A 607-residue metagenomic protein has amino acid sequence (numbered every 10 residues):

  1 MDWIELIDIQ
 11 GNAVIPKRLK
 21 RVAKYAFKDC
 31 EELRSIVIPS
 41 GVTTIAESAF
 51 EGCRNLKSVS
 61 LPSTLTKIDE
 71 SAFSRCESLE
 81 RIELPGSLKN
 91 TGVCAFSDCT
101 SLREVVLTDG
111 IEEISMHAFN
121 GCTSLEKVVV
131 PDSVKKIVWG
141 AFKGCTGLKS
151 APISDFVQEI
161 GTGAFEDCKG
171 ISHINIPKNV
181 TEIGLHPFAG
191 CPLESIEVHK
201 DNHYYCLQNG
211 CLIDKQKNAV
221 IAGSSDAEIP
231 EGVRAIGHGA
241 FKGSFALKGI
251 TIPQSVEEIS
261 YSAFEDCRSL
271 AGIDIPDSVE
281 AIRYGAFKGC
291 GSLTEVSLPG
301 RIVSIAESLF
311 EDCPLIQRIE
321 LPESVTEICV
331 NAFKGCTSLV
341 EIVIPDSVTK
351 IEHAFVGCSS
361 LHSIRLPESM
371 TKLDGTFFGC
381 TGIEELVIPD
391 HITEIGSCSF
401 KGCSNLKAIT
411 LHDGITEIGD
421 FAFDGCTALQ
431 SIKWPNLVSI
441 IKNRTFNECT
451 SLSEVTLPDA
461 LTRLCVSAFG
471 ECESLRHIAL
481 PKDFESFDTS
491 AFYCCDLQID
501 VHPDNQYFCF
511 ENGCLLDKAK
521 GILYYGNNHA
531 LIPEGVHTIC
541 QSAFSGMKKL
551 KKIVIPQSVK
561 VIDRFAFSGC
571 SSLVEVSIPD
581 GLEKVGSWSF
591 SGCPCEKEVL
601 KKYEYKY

Functional and structural regions predicted by a protein language model:
W3, A23-A26, A46-A49, D69-A72 (+20 more regions): Consensus positions within tandem repeat domains that build extended binding/scaffold surfaces
I4-R21, E31-T44, R54-K67, E77-N90 (+22 more regions): Structural signature of tandem-repeat unit edges
D214-K217, D517-K520: Short acidic-glycine loop/turn motifs at beta-strand connectors
